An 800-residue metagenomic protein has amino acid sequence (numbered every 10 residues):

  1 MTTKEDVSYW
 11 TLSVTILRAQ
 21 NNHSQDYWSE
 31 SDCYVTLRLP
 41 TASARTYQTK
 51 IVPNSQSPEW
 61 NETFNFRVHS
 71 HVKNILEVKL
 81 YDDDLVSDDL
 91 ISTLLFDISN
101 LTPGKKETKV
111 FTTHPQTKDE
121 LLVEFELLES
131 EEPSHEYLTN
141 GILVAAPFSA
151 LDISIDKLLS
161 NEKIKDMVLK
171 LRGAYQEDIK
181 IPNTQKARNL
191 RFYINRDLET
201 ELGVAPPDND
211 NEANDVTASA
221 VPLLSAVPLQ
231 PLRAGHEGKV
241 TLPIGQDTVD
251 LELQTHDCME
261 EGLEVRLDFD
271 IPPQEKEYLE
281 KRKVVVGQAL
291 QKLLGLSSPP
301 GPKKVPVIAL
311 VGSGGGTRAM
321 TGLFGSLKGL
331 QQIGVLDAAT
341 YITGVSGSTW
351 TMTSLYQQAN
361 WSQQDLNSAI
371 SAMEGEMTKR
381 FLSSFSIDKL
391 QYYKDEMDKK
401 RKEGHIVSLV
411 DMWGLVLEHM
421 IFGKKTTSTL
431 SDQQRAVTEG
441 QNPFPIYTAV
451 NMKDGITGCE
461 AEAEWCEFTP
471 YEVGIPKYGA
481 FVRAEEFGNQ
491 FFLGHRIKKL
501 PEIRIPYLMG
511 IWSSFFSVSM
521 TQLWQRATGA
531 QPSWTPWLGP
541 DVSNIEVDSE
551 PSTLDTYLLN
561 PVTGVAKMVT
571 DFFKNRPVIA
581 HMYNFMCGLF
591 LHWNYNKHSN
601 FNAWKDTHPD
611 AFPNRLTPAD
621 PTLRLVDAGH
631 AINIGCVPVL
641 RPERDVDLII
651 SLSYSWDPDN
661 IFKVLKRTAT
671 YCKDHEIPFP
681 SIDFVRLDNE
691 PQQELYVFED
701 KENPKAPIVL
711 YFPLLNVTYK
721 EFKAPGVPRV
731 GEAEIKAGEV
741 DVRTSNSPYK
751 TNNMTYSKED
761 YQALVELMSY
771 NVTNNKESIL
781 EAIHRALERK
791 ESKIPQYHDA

Functional and structural regions predicted by a protein language model:
M1, E5-Y9: Eukaryotic cytoplasmic intrinsically disordered, serine/threonine/proline-rich low-complexity regulatory regions
W10-Q56, D84, L151-P182: Calcium-regulated, polybasic anionic-phospholipid
I16, V68-V72, L80, D88 (+1 more regions): Long amphipathic alpha-helical scaffold regions
S31-C33, W60-E62, I91-S92, D119-L121: Glycine-centered small-residue motifs that form tight turns and secondary-structure capping sites at repeat-unit
K50, N65-R67, L95-D97: Generic structural detector for well-ordered beta-strands
W60-F64, R188-L190: Short strand-edge motifs at loop-to-beta-strand transitions and within beta-strands of extracellular beta-rich domains
H71-I75, I91-D97, P103-D119, V123-A800: Catalytic domains of lipid- and phosphate-ester/thioester hydrolases
